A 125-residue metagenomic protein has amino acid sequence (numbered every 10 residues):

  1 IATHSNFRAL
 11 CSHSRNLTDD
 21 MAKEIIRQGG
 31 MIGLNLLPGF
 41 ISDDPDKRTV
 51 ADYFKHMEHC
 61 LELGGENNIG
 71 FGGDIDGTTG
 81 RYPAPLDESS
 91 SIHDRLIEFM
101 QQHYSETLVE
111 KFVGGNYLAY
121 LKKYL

Functional and structural regions predicted by a protein language model:
I1, S14-G29, A51-N67, D94: Histidine/acidic residue-rich metal-binding segments in metalloenzymes
H4, I32, D74, V109 (+1 more regions): Conserved, mostly hydrophobic/aromatic
N6-L17, I41-K55: Active-site glycine- and acidic-residue-rich loops that bind and position anionic ligands or nucleotide-like cofactors
N6-R8, P38-F40, I75-T78, N116-A119: Solvent-exposed loop/turn segments at secondary-structure junctions within structured extracellular/periplasmic domains
M31-I41, P45: A conserved active-site cap/scaffold subdomain adjacent to cofactor or substrate pockets
L36, G64-L86: Short acidic/histidine-rich active-site segments
D44-V50, T79-D87, I97-H103: Outer-membrane beta-barrel pore domains
D87-L125: Mid-to-C-terminal alpha-helical segments outside catalytic/metal-binding sites
